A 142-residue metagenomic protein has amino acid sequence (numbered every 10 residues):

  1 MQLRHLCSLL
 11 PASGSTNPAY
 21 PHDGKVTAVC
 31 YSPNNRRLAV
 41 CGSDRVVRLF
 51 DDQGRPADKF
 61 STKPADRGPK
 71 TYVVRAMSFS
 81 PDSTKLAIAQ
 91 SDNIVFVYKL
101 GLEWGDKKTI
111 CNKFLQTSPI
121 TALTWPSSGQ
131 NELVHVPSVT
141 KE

Functional and structural regions predicted by a protein language model:
M1-Q2, H22, V73, N131: Sequence signature of WD/YWTD-type beta-propeller architectures
M1-S15, L49-D66, D92-C111, E142: Per-blade loop-tip surfaces of WD-repeat and WD-like beta-propellers in eukaryotic adaptors/scaffolds
G14-P18, V26: A detector of helix-start/N-cap boundary segments at the beginnings of structured domains
D23-C30, R67-S78, T117-W125: Canonical WD40 repeat/beta-propeller blade segments in eukaryotic WD-repeat proteins
N34-R36, D82-T84, S128-N131: Short coil/turn segments that connect the beta-strands within blades of beta-propeller domains
C41-D44, A89-D92, V136-T140: Conserved strand-to-loop turn within each blade of WD40 beta-propeller repeats
L123-E142: Short, intrinsically disordered, charge-balanced linker/junction segments flanking boundaries in proteins
